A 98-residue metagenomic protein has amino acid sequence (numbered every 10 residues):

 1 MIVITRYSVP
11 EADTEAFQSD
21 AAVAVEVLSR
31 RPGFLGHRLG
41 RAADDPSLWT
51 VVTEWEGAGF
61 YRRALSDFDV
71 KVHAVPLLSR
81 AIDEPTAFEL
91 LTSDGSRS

Functional and structural regions predicted by a protein language model:
M1, E15-A16, P32-G33: Short, flexible segments with low predicted structural confidence
I2, A21-A22: Residue-level signal for cytosolic alpha-helical hairpin/rod architecture
I2-S8, R38-S66: Short, well-ordered beta-strand segments in beta-rich or mixed alpha/beta enzyme and ligand-binding folds
S8-D20: Short, surface-exposed ligand-recognition loops at beta-strand->loop->(often short) alpha-helix junctions that present
T14, F60, G95: Conserved protein kinase catalytic core
V23-L35, E54-A87: An amphipathic, aromatic/His-enriched active-site/gating alpha helix that lines ligand/cofactor pockets
R38-T50, H73-S98: Glycine-rich beta-strand-turn "strand-cap" elements at beta-sheet edges
